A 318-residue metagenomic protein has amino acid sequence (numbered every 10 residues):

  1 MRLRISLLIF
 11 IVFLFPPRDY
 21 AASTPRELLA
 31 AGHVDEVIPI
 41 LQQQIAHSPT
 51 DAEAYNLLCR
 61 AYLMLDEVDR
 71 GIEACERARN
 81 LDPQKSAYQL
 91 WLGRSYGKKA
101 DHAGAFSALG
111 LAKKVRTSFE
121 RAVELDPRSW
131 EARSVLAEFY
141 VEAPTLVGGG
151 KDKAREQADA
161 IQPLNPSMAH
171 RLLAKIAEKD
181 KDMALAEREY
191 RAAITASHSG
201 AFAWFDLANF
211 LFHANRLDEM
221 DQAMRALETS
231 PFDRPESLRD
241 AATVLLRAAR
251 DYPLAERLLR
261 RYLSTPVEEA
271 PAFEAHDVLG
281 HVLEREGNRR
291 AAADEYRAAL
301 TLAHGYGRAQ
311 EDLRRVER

Functional and structural regions predicted by a protein language model:
R26, R60, R94, D101 (+7 more regions): Residue-level recognition of tetratricopeptide repeat
R26-L29, E138, E142, N209-H213 (+1 more regions): Alpha-helical adaptor scaffolds
A31, L65, K99, A143 (+5 more regions): Structural motif corresponding to the intra-repeat A-B loop/turn of tetratricopeptide repeats
P49, P83, P127, P163-P166 (+4 more regions): Short coil turns that delineate tetratricopeptide repeat
E53, A87, R94, E131 (+5 more regions): Start-of-helix register in tetratricopeptide repeats
L57, W91, V135, L172 (+4 more regions): Canonical tetratricopeptide repeat
